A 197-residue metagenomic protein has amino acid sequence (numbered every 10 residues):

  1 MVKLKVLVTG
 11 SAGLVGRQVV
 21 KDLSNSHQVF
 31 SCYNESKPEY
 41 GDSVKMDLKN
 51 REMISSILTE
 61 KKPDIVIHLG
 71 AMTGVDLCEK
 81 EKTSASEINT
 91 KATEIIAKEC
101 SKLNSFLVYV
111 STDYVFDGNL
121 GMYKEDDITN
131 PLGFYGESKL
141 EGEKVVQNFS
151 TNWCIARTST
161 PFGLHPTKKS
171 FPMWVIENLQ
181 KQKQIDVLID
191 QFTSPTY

Functional and structural regions predicted by a protein language model:
L4-S26: N-terminal Rossmann NAD(P)H-binding glycine-rich loop of SDR-like oxidoreductase domains
T9, C32, V66-G70, L107-T112 (+2 more regions): SDR active-site strand-loop-helix element
H27-E39: Conserved glycine-rich Rossmann-like NAD(P)H-binding loop of the short-chain dehydrogenase/reductase
S36-N50: Rossmann-fold cofactor-recognition segment
L48-I88: NAD(P)H-binding glycine-rich loop region in Rossmannoid oxidoreductase-like domains and their noncatalytic homologs
V66, K80-V108: NAD(P)-cofactor binding segment of oxidoreductase domains
E87, K91-I95, V115-A156, P161-G163: Catalytic helix-loop patch of NAD(P)-dependent Rossmann-fold dehydrogenases
K144-T193: NAD(P)-dependent short-chain dehydrogenase/reductase
